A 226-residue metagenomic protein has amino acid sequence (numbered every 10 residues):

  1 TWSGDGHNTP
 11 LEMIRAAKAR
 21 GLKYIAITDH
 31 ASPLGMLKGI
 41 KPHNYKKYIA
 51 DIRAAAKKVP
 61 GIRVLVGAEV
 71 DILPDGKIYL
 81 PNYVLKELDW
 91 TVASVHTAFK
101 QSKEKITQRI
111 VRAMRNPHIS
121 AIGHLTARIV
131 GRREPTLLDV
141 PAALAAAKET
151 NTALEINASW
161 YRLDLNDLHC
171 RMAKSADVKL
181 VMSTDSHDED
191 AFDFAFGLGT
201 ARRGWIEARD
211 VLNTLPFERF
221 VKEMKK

Functional and structural regions predicted by a protein language model:
T1-R63, P74-K226: Charged catalytic cores and adjacent phosphate/nucleic-acid-binding surfaces used for phosphate/nucleic-acid chemistry
I27, A68-E69: Core AdoMet radical
